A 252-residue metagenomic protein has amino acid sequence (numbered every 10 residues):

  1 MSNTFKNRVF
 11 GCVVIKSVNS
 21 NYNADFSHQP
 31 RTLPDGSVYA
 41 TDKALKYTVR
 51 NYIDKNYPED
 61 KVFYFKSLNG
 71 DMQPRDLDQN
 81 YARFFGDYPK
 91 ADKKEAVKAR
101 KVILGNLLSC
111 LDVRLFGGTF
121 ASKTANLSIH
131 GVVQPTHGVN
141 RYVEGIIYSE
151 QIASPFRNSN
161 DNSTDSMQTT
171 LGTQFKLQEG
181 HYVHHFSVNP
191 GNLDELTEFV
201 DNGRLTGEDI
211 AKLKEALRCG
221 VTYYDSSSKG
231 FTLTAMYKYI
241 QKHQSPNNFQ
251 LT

Functional and structural regions predicted by a protein language model:
M1-T252: Basic polyanion-binding and macromolecular-assembly surfaces
